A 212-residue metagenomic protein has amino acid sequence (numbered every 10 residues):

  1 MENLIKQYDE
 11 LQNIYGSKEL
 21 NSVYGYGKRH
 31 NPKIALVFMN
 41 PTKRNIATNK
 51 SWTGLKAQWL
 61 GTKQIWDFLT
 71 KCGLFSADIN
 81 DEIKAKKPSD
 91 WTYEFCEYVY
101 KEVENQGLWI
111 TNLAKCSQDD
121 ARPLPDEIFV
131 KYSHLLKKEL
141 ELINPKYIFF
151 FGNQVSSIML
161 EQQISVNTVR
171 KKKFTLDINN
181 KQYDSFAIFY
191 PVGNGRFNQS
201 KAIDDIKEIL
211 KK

Functional and structural regions predicted by a protein language model:
E2-Y147, N153-Q162, V166, D184-S185 (+1 more regions): A polyanion-binding, active-site-adjacent surface
I14-Y15, K171-K212: A hydrophobic alpha-helix/topogenic segment detector that preferentially activates on transmembrane helices
